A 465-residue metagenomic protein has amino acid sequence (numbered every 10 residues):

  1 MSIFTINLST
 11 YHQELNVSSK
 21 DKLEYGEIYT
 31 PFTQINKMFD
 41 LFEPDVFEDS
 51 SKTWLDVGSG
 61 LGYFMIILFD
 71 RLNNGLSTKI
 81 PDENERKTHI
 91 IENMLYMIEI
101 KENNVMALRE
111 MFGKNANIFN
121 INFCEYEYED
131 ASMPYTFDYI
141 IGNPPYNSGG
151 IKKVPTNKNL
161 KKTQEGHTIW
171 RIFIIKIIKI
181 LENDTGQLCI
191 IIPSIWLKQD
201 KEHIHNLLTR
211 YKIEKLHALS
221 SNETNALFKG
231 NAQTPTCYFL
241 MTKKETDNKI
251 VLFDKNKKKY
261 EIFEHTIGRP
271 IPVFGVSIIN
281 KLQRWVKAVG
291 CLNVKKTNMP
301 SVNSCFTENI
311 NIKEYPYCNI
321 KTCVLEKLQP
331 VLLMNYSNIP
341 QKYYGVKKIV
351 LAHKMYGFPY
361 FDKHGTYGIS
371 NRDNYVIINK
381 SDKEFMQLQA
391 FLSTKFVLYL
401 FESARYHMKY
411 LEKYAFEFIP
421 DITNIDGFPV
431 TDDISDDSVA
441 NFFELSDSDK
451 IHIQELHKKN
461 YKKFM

Functional and structural regions predicted by a protein language model:
M1-S51, F64-I66: S-adenosyl-L-methionine
D21, Y25, E223-H452: C-terminal substrate-recognition regions of SAM-dependent nucleic acid methyltransferases
L23-E24, T30-Q34, S59-I66, V105 (+2 more regions): Signature of N6-adenine DNA methyltransferases within the class I
I28, T163-H167, T366, P429 (+1 more regions): Flexible, glycine- and charge-enriched loops at secondary-structure boundaries
Q34-I35, L41-Y135, Y461: Conserved S-adenosyl-L-methionine
L41, I67, R71, M111 (+5 more regions): Generic, well-ordered alpha-helical scaffold segments in large soluble proteins
K52, D138, K348: Conserved acidic residues
I453-M465: Short, amphipathic C-terminal "tail helix"
